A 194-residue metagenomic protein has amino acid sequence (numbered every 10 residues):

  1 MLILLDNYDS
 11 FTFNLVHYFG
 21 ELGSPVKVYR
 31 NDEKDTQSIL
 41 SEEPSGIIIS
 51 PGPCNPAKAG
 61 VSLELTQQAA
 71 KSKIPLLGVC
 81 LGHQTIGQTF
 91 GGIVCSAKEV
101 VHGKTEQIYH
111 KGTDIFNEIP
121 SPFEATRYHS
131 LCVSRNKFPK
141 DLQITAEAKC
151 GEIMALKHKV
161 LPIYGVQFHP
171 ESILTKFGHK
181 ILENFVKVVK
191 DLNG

Functional and structural regions predicted by a protein language model:
M1, P75-L77, I93, Q143 (+1 more regions): Proline-centered loop/turn at the N-terminus of a beta-strand
L2-F19, N31: N-terminal beta1-alpha1 ligand-phosphate binding loop
F19-G20, A69: Hydrophobic alpha-helical packing residues
P25-N31: Short hydrophobic/Thr-rich beta-strand motif most characteristic of the beta2 strand and flanking loop of CheY-like
D35-E43, K137: Short amphipathic alpha-helix with an adjacent loop that forms part of the alpha/beta core around
P44-E118, L182-N184: Cysteine-nucleophile active-site neighborhood
D114-L161: Catalytic beta-strand/loop cores that center a nucleophilic Ser/Cys/Thr and support acyl-enzyme chemistry
I173-G194: Acyltransferase
